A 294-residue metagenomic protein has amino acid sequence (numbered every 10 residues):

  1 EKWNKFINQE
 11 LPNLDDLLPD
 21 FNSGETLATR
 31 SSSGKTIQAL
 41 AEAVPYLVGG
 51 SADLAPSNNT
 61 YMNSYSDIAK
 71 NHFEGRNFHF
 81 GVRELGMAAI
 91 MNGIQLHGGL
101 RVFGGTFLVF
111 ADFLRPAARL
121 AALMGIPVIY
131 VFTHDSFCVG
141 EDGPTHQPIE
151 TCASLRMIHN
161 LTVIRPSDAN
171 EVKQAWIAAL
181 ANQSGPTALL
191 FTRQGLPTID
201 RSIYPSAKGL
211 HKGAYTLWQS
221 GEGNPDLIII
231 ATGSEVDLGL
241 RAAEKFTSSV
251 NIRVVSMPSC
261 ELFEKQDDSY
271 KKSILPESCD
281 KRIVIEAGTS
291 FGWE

Functional and structural regions predicted by a protein language model:
E1-R83, G93, I228, T232 (+2 more regions): Conserved acidic/glycine
P19-R30, N77-G81, G104-A111, F137-T145 (+2 more regions): Hydrophobic alpha-helical scaffolding
A43-L47, H72-R76, H97-R101, M124-I129 (+6 more regions): Short coil/turn connectors at secondary-structure junctions
V48, A55-C152, Q174, L240 (+1 more regions): Thiamine diphosphate
G50-A52, S57, F80-R83, F103-G105 (+7 more regions): Generic beta-strand/beta-sheet core signal
C138-T145, A181-E294: Thiamine diphosphate
R165-N182: Conserved glycine-bearing catalytic or ligand-binding loops at nucleotide- and phosphate-handling centers of large
